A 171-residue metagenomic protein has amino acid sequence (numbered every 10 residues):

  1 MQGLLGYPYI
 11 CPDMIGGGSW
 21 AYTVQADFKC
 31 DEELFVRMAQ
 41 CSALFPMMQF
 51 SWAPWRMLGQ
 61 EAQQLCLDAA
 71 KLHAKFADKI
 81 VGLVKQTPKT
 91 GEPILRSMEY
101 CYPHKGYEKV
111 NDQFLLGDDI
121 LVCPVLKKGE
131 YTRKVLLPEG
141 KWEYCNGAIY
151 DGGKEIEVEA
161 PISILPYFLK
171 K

Functional and structural regions predicted by a protein language model:
M1-K170: Catalytic-domain carbohydrate-binding cleft regions of carbohydrate-active enzymes
